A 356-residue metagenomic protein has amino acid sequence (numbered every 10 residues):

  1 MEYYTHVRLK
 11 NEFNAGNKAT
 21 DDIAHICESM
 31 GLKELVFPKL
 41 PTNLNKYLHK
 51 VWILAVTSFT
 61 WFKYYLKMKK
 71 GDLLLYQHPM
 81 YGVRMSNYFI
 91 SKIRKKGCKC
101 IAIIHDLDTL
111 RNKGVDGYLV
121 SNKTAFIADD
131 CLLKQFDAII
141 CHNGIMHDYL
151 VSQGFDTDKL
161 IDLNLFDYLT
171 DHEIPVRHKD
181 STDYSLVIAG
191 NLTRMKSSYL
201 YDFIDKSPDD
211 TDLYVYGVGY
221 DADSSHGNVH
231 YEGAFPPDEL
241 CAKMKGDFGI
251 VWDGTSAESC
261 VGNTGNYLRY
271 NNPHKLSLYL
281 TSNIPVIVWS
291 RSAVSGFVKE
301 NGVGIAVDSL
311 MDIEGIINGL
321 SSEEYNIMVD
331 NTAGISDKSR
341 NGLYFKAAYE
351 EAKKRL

Functional and structural regions predicted by a protein language model:
T5-D21, M80-V83, R194-K196: A short, glycine/small-residue-rich beta-strand->loop->alpha-helix junction that serves as a flexible
W52-I53, K63-M85, C98-I101: Short N-terminal targeting/anchoring amphipathic segment
F62-K69, R84, S91-K96, Y118-I139: Membrane-proximal helix-turn-helix segments that form the acceptor-binding/catalytic region of lipid-linked
L73-L75, I93-N112: Active-site proximal beta-strand in glycosyltransferases
N112-V115, L119, K134-L160: A short, active-site helix/loop in glycosyltransferases that binds the activated sugar's phosphate group
Y168-K245: Conserved catalytic-core segment of nucleotide-activated headgroup transferases in glycan assembly
R177, D308-I317, S321-L356: A charged, aromatic-enriched C-terminal amphipathic alpha-helix characteristic of glycosyltransferases across folds
A242-S282, V288-G296: Nucleotide-sugar-dependent
